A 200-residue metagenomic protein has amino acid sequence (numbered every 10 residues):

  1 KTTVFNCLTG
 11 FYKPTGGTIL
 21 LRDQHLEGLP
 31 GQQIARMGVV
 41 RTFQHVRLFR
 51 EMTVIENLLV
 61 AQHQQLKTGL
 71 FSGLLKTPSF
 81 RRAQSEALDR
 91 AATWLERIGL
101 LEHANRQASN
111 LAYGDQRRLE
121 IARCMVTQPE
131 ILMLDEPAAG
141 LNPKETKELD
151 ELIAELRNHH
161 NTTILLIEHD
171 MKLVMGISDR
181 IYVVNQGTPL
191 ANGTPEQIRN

Functional and structural regions predicted by a protein language model:
T2-N200: Glycine-rich phosphate-binding loops of nucleotide-dependent enzymes
